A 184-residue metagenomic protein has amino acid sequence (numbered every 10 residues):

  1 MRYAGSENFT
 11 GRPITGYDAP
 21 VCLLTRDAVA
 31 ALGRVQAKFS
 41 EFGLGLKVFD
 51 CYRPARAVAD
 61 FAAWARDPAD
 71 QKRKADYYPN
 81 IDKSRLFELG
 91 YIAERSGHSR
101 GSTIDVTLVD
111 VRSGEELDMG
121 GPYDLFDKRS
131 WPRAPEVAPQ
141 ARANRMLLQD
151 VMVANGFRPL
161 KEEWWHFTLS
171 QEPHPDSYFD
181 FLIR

Functional and structural regions predicted by a protein language model:
M1-C51, V58-A59, A63-E162, Q171-R184: Extracytoplasmic cell-surface/polysaccharide-interacting catalytic and binding patches
F167: Conserved metal-phosphate-binding beta-hairpin within the catalytic cores of diverse ATP-dependent phosphoryl-transfer
